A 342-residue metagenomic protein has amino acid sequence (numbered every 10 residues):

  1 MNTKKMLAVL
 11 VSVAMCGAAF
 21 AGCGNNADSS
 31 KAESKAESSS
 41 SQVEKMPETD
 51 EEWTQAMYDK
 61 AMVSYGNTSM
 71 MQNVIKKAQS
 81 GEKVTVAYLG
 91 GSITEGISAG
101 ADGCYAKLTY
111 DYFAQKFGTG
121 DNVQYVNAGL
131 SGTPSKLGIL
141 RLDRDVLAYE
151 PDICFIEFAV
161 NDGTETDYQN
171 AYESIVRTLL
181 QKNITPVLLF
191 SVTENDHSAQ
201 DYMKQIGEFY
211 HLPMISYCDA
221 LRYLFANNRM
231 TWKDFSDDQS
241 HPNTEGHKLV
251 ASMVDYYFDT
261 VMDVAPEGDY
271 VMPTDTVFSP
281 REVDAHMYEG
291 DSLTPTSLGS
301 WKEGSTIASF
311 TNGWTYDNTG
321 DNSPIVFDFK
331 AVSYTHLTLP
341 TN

Functional and structural regions predicted by a protein language model:
M6-G24: Sec-dependent N-terminal signal peptides of Gram-positive bacterial secreted proteins and lipoproteins
A19-S39: Sec-dependent signal peptide cleavage junction
P47-E51, T231-R281: Histidine-centered active-site loop/cap adjacent to the catalytic His in serine esterases/O-acetyl transfer systems
A87-L89, E95, A99, S135-Q169: Oxyanion-hole/transition-state-stabilizing segment in secreted/luminal serine hydrolases and related acyltransferases
E157-N161, N170-Q205, F209: Active-site segments of SGNH/GDSL-like serine hydrolases that catalyze O-acetyl group transfer/hydrolysis on lipids
V187-F190, S198-F235, K248-D263: Extracellular serine-dependent O-acyl
D263-D328: Glycan-recognition and processing domains
Y334-T341: Conserved small/polar residues in nucleotide/adenosyl-binding loops
